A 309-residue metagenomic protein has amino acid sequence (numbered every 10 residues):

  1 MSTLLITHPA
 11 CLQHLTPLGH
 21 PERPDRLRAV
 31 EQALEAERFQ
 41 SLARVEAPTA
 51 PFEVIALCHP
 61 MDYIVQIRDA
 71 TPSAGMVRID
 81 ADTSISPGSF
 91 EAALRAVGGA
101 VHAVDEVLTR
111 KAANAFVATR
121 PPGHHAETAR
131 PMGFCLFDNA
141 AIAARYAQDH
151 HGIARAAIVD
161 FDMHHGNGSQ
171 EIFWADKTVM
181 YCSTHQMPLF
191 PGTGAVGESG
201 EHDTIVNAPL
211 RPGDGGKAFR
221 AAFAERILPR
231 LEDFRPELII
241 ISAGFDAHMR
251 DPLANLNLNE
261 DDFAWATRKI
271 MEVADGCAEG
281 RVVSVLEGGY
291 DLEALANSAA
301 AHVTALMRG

Functional and structural regions predicted by a protein language model:
M1-G309: HDAC/HDAC-like amidohydrolase catalytic core signature
